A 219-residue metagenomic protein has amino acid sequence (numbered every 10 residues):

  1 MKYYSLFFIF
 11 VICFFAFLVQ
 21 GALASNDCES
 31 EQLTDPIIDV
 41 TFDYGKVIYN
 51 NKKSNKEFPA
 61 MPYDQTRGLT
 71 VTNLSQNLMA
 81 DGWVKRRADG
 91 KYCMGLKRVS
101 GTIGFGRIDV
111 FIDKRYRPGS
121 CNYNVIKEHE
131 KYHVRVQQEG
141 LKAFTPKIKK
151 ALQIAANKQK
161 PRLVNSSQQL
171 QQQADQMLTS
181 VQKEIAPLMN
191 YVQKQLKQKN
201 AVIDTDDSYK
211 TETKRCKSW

Functional and structural regions predicted by a protein language model:
M1-F8: Bacterial N-terminal signal peptides that target proteins for export
F8-F17: Bacterial N-terminal signal peptides
G21-A24, S30: Boundary at the C-terminal end of the N-terminal hydrophobic targeting segment
K46, N50-G101, D109-I112, A156-W219: Metalloprotease/metallohydrolase-associated module, dominated by Zn2+-dependent proteases
T102-Y123: Short, charge-rich amphipathic alpha-helices with coiled-coil/heptad character
S120-Y132: Short alpha-helix carrying the canonical HExxH Zn2+-binding catalytic motif
K131-I148: Catalytic Zn2+-binding segment of zinc metalloproteases
